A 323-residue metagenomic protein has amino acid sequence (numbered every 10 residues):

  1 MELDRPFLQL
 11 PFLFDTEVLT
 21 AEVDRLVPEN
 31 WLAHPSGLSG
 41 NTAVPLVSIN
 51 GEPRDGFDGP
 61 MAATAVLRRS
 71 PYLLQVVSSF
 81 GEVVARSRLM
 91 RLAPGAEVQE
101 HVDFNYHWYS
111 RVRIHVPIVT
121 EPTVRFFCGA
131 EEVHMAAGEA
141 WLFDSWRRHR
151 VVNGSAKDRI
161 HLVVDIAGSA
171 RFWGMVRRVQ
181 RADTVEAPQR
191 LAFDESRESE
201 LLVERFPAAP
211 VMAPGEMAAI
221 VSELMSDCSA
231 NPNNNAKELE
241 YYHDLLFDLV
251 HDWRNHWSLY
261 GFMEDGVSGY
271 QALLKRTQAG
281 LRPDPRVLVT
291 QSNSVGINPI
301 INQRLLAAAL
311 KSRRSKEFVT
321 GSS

Functional and structural regions predicted by a protein language model:
M1-S79, E186-R197, L246, M263-S322: Non-heme Fe(II)/2-oxoglutarate
E82-V84, A93, Y109-R113, E121: Short connector loops at helix/strand junctions that flank enzyme active sites, especially segments positioning acidic
L89-H107: Conserved short histidine dyad/triad with adjacent acidic residue
E100-H101, V124-F126, F143-D144, R148-S155: Short beta-strand His + acidic residue motifs that chelate non-heme Fe in jelly-roll/DSBH and cupin folds
R111-P117, A140, A156-G174: A short hydrophobic beta-strand segment most commonly corresponding to one strand of the jelly-roll/cupin
P117-A137: A short beta-strand-loop-beta hairpin characteristic of the jelly-roll/cupin
V163-N235: Charged, amphipathic alpha-helical linkers/stalks
G215-S268, A272-K275, A279: Extended amphipathic alpha-helical scaffold segments
